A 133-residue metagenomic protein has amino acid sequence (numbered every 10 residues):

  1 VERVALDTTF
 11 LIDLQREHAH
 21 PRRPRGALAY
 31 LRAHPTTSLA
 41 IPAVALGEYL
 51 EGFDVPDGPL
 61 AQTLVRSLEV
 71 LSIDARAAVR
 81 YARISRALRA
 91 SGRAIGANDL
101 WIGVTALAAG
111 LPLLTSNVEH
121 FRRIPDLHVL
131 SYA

Functional and structural regions predicted by a protein language model:
V1-I41, L50-L68: Short, well-structured N-terminal submotif of metal-dependent ribonuclease cores
E2, S131-A133: Short, C-terminally biased terminal segments at protein or domain edges
E2-R3, E69-S116: Active-site neighborhoods of divalent-metal-dependent phosphate/nucleic-acid chemistry enzymes
D7-T8, Y49, Y81, A106 (+1 more regions): Generic structural signal for small/hydrophobic residues in well-ordered secondary structure, especially within
F10, A45, A77, W101-I102 (+1 more regions): Alpha-helix capping/helix-boundary segments
L11-I12, G47-L50, L71, R122 (+1 more regions): Nucleotide phosphate-binding site architecture
D54-P56, S116-E119: Short, polar loop motifs at secondary-structure junctions
